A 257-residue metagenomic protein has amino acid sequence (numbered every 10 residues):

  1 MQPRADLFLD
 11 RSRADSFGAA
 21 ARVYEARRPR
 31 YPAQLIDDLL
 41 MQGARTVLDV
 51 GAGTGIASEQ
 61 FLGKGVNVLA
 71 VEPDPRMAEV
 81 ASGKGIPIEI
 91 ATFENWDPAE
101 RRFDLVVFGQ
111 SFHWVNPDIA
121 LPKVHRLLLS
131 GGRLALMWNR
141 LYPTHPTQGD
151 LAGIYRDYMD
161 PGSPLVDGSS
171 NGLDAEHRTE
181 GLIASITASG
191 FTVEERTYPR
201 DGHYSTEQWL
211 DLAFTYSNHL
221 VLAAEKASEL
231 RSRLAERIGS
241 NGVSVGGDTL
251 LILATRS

Functional and structural regions predicted by a protein language model:
M1-G43: Conserved class I S-adenosyl-L-methionine
A44-G51: Conserved class I S-adenosyl-L-methionine
T54-W96: Class I SAM-dependent methyltransferase SAM/SAH-binding core
W96-L105: A short acidic, Gly/Pro-enriched loop at the edge of an enzyme's catalytic core that lines a small-molecule cofactor
F108-G109, P117: A short beta-strand submotif of the Rossmann-like class I SAM-dependent methyltransferase core that lines
V115-V124: A short, conserved alpha-helix within the catalytic core of class I
H125, S130-P199: Conserved catalytic/acceptor-binding region of the Class I
G172-S257: Conserved Class I S-adenosyl-L-methionine
